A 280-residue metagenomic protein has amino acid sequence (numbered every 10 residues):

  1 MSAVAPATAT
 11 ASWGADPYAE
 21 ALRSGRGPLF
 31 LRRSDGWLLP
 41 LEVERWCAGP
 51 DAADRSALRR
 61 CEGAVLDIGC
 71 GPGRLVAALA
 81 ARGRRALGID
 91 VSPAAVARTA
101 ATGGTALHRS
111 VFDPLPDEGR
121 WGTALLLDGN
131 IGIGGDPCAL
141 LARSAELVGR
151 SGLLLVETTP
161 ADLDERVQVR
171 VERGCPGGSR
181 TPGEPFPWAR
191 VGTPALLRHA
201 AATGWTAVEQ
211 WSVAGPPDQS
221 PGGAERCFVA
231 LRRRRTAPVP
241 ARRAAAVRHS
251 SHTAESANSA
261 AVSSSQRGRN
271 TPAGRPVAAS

Functional and structural regions predicted by a protein language model:
M1-R60: S-adenosyl-L-methionine
E62-G71: Conserved class I S-adenosyl-L-methionine
S92: Conserved SAM/SAH-binding beta-strand->alpha-helix loop
G103-D113: Conserved SAM-binding strand-loop segment of SAM-dependent methyltransferases
F112-T123: A short acidic, Gly/Pro-enriched loop at the edge of an enzyme's catalytic core that lines a small-molecule cofactor
G132-S144: A short, conserved alpha-helix within the catalytic core of class I
S151-T159: Conserved beta-strand signature within the Rossmann-like core of class I S-adenosyl-L-methionine
F186-G204: Short alpha-helix
